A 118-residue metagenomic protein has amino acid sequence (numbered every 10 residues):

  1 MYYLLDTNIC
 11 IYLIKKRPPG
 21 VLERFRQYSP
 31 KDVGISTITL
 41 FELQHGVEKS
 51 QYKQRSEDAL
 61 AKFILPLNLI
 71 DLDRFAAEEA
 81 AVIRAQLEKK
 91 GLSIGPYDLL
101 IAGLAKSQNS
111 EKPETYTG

Functional and structural regions predicted by a protein language model:
M1-I35, V47-I64: Short, well-structured N-terminal submotif of metal-dependent ribonuclease cores
Y2, I101-G118: Acidic, metal-binding active-site segment of PIN/NYN-like and related structure-specific nucleases
D6-T7, V21, L43, A80 (+1 more regions): Generic structural signal for small/hydrophobic residues in well-ordered secondary structure, especially within
T7, R74, D98-L99: Conserved glycosyltransferase catalytic-site signature
K31-V33, P66-N68, K106-E111: Short active-site oxyanion
N68-K89: Acidic catalytic patch
G91-Y97: Donor nucleotide-sugar recognition loop
